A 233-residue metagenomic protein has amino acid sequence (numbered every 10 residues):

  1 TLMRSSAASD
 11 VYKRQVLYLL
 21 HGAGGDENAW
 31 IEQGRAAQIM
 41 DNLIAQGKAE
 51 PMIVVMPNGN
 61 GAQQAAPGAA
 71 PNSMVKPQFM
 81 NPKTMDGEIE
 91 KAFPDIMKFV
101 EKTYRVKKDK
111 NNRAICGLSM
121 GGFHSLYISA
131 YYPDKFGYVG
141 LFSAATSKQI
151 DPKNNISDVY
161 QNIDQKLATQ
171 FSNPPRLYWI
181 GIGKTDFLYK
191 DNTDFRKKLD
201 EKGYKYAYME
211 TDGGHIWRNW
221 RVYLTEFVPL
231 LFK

Functional and structural regions predicted by a protein language model:
T1-A8, Y12: Single conserved hydrophobic/aromatic residue that forms the stacking wall/gate of nucleotide- or nucleobase-binding
K13-G24: Short beta-strand element of the alpha/beta-hydrolase
Q15, P51-M52, L177: Alpha/beta-hydrolase fold active-site loops
G24-D95, F99-T103: Cap/lid segment of the alpha/beta-hydrolase catalytic domain
K102, K108-I163: Primarily recognizes the serine-hydrolase "nucleophile elbow" in alpha/beta-hydrolase and SGNH/GDSL folds
Q149-K202, A207-M209: The feature captures the conserved acid-bearing segment of alpha/beta-hydrolase catalytic domains
T211-W217: Histidine-bearing beta->alpha loop at or near hydrolase active sites
L224-K233: Catalytic active-site module of serine/aspartate enzymes centered on a nucleophile-bearing elbow/loop
